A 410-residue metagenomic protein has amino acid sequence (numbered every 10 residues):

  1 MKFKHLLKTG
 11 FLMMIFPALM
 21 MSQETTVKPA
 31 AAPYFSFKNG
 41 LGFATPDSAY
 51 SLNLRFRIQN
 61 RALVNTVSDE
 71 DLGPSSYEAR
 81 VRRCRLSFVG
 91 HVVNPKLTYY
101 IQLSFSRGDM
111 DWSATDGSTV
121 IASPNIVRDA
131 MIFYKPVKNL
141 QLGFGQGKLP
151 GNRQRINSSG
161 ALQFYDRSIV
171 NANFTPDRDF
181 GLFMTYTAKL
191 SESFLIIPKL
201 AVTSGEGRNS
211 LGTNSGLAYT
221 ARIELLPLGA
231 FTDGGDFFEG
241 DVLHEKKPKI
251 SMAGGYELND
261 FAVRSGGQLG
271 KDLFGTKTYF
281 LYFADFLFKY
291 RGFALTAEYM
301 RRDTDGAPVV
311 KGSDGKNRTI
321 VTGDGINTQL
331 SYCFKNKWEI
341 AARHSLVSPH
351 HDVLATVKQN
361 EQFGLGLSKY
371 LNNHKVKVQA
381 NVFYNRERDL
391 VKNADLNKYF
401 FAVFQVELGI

Functional and structural regions predicted by a protein language model:
M1-T26, I410: Bacterial Sec-dependent N-terminal signal peptides
S22-L54, G229-K249, N372-V376: Outer-membrane beta-barrel biogenesis signature
A31-P33, G73-R80, G117-V127, A172-P176 (+5 more regions): Replace "Gram-negative outer membrane beta-barrel proteins" with "bacterial and organellar outer membrane beta-barrel
N39-T66, D71-R208, G212-G229, I326-F334 (+1 more regions): Outer membrane beta-barrel
R82, I126-R128, S204, L258 (+7 more regions): Transmembrane beta-barrel architecture of outer-membrane proteins
G216, E224-P227, T232-H350: Detector for outer-membrane/organellar transmembrane beta-barrel domains, recognizing the amphipathic beta-strand
T220-A230, L367-K369, V376, L396-I410: Outer-membrane beta-barrel "beta-signal"
S331-N381: C-terminal hydrophobic structural anchor segments that stabilize assembly/packing rather than catalytic chemistry
